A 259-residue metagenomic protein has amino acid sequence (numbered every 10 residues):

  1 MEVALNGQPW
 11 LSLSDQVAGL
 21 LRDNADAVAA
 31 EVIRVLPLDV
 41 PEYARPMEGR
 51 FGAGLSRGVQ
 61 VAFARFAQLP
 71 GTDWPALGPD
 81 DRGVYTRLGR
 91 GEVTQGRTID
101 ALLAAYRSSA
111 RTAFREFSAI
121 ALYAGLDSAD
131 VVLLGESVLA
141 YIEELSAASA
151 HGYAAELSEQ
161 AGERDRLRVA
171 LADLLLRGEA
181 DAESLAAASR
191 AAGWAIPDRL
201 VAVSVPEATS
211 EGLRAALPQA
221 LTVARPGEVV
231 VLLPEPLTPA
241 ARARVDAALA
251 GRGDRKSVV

Functional and structural regions predicted by a protein language model:
M1-A170, A240, R252-K256: Alpha-helical/coil-rich non-catalytic "connector" segments in signaling and regulatory proteins
D73, G162-V259: Hydrophobic helix-rich structural segments at or within alpha/beta enzyme and signaling domains
